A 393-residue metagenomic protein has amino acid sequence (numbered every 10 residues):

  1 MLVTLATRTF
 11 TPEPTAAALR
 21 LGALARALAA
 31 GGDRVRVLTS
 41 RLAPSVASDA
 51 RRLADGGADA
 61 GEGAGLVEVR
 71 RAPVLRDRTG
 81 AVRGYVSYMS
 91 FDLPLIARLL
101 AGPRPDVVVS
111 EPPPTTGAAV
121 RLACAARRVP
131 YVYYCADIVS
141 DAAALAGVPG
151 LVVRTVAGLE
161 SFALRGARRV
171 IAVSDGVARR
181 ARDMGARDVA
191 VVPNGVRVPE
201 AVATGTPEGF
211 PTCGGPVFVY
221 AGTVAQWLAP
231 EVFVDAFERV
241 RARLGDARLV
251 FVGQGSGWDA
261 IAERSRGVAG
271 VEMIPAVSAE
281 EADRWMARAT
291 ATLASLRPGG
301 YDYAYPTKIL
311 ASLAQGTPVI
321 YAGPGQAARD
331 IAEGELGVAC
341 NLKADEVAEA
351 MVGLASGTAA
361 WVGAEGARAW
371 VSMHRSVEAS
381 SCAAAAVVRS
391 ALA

Functional and structural regions predicted by a protein language model:
M1-A58, E62, V240-A242, A393: N-terminal subdomain of nucleotide-sugar transferases
R41, G176, G195: Carbohydrate-associated surface elements
S87, R127-V132, D141-F162, V198: Nucleotide-sugar donor phosphate/pyrophosphate-binding loop at the beta->alpha transition of glycosyltransferases
I96-A97, A118, L122-A126, L151-A172: Membrane-proximal helix-turn-helix segments that form the acceptor-binding/catalytic region of lipid-linked
G209-E238, V250: Conserved donor-binding/catalytic core segment of Leloir-type glycosyltransferases
L228, S278-W285, T292-L313, I320-D330: Nucleotide-sugar-dependent
L244, D259-D283: Nucleotide-activated donor-binding/catalytic signature segment of Leloir-type glycosyltransferases, i.e., the conserved
L342-A344, T358-R389: A charged, aromatic-enriched C-terminal amphipathic alpha-helix characteristic of glycosyltransferases across folds
